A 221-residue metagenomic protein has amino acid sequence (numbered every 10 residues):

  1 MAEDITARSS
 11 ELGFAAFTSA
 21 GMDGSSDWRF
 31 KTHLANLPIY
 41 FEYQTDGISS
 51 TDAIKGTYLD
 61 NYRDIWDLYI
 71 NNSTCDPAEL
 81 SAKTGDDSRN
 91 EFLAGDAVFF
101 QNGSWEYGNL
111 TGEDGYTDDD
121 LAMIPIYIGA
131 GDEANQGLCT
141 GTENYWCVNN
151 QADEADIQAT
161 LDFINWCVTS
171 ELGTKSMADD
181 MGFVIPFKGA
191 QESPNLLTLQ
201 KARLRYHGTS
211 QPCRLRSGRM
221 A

Functional and structural regions predicted by a protein language model:
M1-I5, S88-F92, E106, T160 (+2 more regions): Short, hydrophobic alpha-helical packing/hinge segments within bilobed ligand-binding/sensory domains
A2-T51, A97: Extracytoplasmic/periplasmic solute-binding protein
I48-A82: Glycine-centered hinge/linker elements that transmit conformational signals in sensory and ligand-binding systems
T74, E113-D180: Extracytoplasmic/periplasmic substrate-recognition and gating elements
E79-A94: Short helix-initiation/N-cap motifs at beta->coil->alpha
G85, N102-Y107, T142-N144: Beta->alpha turn/N-cap motifs
V98-N102, A122: Paired acidic/hydrophobic, glycine-rich loop segments that form the ligand-binding mouth/hinge of periplasmic-binding
T140, F183-P186, K201-A221: C-terminal capping/gating helix-and-loop segments adjacent to ligand/active sites or protein-protein/ligand interfaces
